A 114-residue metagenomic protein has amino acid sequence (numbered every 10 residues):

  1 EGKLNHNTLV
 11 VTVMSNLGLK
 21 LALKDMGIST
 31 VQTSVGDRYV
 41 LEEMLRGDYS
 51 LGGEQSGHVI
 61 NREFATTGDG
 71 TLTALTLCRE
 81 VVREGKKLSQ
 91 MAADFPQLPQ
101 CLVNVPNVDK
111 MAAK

Functional and structural regions predicted by a protein language model:
E1: Short glycine/threonine-rich loop/turn motifs
L4-K114: Phosphate-binding and adjacent anionic-ligand microenvironments
